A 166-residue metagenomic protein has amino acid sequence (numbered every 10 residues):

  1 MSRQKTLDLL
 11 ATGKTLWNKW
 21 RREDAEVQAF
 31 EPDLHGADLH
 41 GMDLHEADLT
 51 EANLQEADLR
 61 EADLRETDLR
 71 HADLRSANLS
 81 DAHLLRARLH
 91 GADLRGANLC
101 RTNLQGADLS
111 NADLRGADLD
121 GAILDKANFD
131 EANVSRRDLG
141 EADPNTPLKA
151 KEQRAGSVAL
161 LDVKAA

Functional and structural regions predicted by a protein language model:
M1-T12: P-loop NTP-binding cores centered on the Walker
D8, L16, R21-A166: Tandem repeat scaffolds
